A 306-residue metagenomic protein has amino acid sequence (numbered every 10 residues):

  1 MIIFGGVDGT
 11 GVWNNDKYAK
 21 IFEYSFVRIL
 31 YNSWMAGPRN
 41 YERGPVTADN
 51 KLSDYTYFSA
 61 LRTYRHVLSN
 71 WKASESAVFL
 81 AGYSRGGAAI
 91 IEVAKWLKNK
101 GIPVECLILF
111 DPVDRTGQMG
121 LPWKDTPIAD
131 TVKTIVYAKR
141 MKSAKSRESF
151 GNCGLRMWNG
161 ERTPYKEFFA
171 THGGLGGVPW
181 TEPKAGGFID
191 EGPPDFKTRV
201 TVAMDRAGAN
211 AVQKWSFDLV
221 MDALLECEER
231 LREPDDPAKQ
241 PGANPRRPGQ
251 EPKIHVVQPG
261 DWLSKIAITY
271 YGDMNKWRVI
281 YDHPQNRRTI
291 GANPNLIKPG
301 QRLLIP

Functional and structural regions predicted by a protein language model:
F4-V7, G11-A36, H66, N70-E75 (+1 more regions): Surface cap/lid and interfacial helix-loop subdomains adjacent to catalytic sites that gate substrate access
P38-V46: A short beta-strand-loop structural module common to alpha/beta enzyme folds
D49-S76: Helix-loop module immediately N-terminal to the HCX5R catalytic loop in PTP-like cysteine phosphatase domains
G82-K95: Glycine-rich nucleophile elbow surrounding the catalytic serine of serine-hydrolase chemistry
L97, G101, Y270-Y271, P284: Active-site catalytic pocket residues across diverse enzymes, especially alpha/beta-hydrolases
R247-M274, Y281, Q301: Primarily a LysM-type cell-wall glycan-binding module
I280-P294: Short acidic beta-strand-loop surface patches of small beta-rich interaction domains
